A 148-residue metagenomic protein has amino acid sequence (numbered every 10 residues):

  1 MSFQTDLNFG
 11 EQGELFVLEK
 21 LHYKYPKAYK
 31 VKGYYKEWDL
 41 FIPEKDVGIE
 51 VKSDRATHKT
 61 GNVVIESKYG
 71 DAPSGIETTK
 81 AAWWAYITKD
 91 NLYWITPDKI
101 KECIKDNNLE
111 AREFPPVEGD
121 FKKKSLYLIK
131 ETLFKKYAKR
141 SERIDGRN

Functional and structural regions predicted by a protein language model:
M1-K36, R55-A56: Acidic-basic catalytic patches of nuclease active cores, encompassing PD-(D/E)XK and other metal-cofactor nuclease
Q4, K27, S53-D98: Catalytic cores of nucleic-acid endonucleases
F16, F41, K52, K68 (+1 more regions): Intrinsically disordered, low-complexity regions of eukaryotic proteins
V17-H22, L40-E44, W84: Alpha-helix C-terminal capping segments
Y29-V31, W38-L40, P73-G75: Short, flexible, glycine/charge-rich loop motifs used to bind or transfer phosphoryl groups or to couple energy/partner
K36, K45, K80: Residues that flank catalytic or metal-binding motifs in active/ligand-binding sites
L40-T57: Conserved catalytic cores of phosphodiester-cleaving nucleases, focusing on short active-site segments
G61, D90-N148: Non-catalytic C-terminal interaction segments of nucleic acid-processing enzymes
